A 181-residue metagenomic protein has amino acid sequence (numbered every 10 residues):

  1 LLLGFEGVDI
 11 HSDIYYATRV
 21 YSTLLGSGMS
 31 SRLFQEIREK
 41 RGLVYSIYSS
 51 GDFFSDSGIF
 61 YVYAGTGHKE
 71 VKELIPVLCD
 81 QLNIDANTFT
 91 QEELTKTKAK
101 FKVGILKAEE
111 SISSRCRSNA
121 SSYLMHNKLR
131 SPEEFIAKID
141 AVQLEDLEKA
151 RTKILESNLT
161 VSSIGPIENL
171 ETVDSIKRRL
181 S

Functional and structural regions predicted by a protein language model:
L1-R32: His/Glu-based metal-binding/catalytic segments typifying zinc-dependent metallopeptidases
L3, R19-Y21, I37, V62 (+4 more regions): Buried hydrophobic packing residues in well-ordered domains
F5-G7, A64-T66, S163-I167: Short beta-strand-to-loop capping motifs
S12-I14, E70-E73, N169-V173: Short, conserved charged micro-motifs
S27-L43, F54: M16/MPP (pitrilysin/insulinase) zinc-metallopeptidase core fold and M16-derived inactive scaffolds
Y48, D52-S111, K177-S181: M16/insulysin-pitrilysin zinc metalloprotease superfamily fold
K102-S181: C-terminal regions of mature proteins
